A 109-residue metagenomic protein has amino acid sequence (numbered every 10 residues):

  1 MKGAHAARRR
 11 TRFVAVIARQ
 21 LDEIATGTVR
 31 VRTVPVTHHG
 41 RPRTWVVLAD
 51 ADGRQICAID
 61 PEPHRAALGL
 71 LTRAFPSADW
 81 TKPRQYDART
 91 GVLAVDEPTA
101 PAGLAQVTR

Functional and structural regions predicted by a protein language model:
M1-R8: N-terminal presequence-like segments and adjacent domain-start helices
G3, T37-R109: Detector for the mature cores of small, proteolytically processed and post-translationally modified peptide effectors
A6, V16-A18, A78: Sparse, context-dependent recognition of short Cys/His-centered cofactor- or disulfide-binding micro-motifs
R8-T11, T108: Short, intrinsically disordered low-complexity segments
R10-I24: Phosphate-interacting basic helix/loop segments used at nucleotide- and nucleic-acid interfaces
G27-V31: Short acidic amphipathic segments
